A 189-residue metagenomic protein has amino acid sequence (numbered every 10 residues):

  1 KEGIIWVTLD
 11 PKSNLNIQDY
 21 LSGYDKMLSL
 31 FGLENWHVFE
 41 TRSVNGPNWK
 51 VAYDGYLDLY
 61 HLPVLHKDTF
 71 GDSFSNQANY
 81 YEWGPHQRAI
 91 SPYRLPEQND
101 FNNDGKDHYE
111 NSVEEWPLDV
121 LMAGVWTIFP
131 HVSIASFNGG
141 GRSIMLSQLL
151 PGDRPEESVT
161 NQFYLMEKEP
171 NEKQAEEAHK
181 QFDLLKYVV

Functional and structural regions predicted by a protein language model:
G3-V189: C-terminal catalytic domain of Rieske-type non-heme iron oxygenases
